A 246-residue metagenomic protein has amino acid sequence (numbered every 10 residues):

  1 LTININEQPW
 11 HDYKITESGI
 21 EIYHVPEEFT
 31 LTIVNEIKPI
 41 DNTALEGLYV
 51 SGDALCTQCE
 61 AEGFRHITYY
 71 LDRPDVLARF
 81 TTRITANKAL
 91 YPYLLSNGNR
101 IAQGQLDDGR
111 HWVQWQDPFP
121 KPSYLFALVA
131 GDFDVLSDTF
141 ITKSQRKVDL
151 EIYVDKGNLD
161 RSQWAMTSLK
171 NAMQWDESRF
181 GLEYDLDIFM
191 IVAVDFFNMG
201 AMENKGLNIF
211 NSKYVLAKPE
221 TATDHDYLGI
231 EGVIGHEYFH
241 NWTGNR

Functional and structural regions predicted by a protein language model:
L1-S51, G109: A surface-exposed beta-strand-loop module
W10, G19-H24, I67-D72, R100-G104: Beta-strand-rich interaction surfaces with strong enrichment in secreted/lumenal proteins
N35, I188, N245-R246: Glycine-rich, histidine-containing beta strand-loop boundary motifs that form or position
C56, E60-E62, Y70-G235: Hydrophobic helix-coil surface modules that form long, contiguous segments used for peptide/substrate interaction
Y238-R246: Catalytic Zn2+-binding segment of zinc metalloproteases
